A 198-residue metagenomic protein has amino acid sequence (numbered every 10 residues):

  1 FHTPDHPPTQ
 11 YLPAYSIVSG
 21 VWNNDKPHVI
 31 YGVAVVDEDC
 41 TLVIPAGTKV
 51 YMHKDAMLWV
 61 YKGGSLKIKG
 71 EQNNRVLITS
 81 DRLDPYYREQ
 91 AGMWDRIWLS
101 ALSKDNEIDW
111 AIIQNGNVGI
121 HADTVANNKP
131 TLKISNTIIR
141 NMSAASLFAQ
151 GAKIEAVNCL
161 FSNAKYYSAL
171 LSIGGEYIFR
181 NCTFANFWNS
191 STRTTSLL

Functional and structural regions predicted by a protein language model:
T3-L198: Beta-strand/loop edge motif enriched in small/polar residues
